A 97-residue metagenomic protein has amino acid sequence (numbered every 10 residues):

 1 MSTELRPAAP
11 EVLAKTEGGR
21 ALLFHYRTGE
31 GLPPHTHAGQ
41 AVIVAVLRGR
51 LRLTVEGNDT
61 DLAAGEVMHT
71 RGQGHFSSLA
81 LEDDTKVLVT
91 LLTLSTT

Functional and structural regions predicted by a protein language model:
S2-P33, L92: A short glycine-rich, His/Asp/Glu-containing loop-to-beta-strand
G31-P33, M68, G72-S77: Histidine-centered metal-chelating micro-motifs
H37, G57, L81: Conserved catalytic-core motifs of eukaryotic protein kinase domains, centered on the activation segment
G39-E56: Glycine- and acidic-residue-biased ligand/ion/polar-headgroup-sensing regions
R50-R52, D59, H75, D84: Structural motif
E56-Q73: Short acidic-glycine-tyrosine-enriched beta hairpin
G72-T97: Ligand-binding loop in jelly-roll beta-barrel domains
